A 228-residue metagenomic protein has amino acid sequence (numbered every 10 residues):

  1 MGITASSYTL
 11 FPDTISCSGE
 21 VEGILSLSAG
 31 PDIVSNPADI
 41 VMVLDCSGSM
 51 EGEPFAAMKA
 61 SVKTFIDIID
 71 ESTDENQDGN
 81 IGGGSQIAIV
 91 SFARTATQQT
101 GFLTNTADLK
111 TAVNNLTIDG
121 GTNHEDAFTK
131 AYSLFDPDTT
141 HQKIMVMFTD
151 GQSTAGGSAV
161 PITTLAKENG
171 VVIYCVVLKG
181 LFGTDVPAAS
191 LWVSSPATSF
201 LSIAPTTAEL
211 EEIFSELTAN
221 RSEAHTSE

Functional and structural regions predicted by a protein language model:
M1-V41, G48-A56, N220: Acidic, polar low-complexity linker/tail segments
S26, I66, D70, T129-D136 (+1 more regions): Generic structural signal for well-ordered alpha-helical scaffold segments
P31-G101, A127-F128, I144-T149, Y174-G180: Von Willebrand factor
P54-A57, N76-Q77, N115-S133, Q142-I144 (+2 more regions): VWA/integrin I-like adhesion module and closely mimicked acidic/polar interface patches used
A93-T95, L109, I203: Divalent cation-coordinating acidic motifs and surrounding scaffolds that mediate Ca2+/Mg2+/Mn2+/Zn2+-dependent binding
N105-A112: Short, basic/glycine-rich phosphate-binding loops at helix/coil junctions that contact nucleotide phosphates
R221-E228: Residue-level detector of conserved catalytic or cofactor/ligand-binding positions in enzyme active sites
